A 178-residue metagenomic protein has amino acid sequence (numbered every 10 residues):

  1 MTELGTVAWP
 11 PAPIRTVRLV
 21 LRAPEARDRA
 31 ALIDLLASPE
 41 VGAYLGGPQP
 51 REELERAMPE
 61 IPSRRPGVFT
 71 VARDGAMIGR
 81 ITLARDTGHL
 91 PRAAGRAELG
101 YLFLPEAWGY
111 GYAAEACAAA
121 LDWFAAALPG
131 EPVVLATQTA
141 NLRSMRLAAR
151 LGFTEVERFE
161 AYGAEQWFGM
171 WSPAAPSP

Functional and structural regions predicted by a protein language model:
M1-E106, A118-W123, A127, P132 (+2 more regions): GNAT-family acyltransferases
L102, E115, R143: Short alpha-helical segment within the catalytic ATP-binding CA
G109-A114: Glycine-rich acyl-CoA binding loop
L135-M145: Conserved beta-strand-loop-alpha-helix junction that forms the acyl-donor binding cleft
A148: Conserved active-site tyrosine of GNAT-family acetyltransferases
